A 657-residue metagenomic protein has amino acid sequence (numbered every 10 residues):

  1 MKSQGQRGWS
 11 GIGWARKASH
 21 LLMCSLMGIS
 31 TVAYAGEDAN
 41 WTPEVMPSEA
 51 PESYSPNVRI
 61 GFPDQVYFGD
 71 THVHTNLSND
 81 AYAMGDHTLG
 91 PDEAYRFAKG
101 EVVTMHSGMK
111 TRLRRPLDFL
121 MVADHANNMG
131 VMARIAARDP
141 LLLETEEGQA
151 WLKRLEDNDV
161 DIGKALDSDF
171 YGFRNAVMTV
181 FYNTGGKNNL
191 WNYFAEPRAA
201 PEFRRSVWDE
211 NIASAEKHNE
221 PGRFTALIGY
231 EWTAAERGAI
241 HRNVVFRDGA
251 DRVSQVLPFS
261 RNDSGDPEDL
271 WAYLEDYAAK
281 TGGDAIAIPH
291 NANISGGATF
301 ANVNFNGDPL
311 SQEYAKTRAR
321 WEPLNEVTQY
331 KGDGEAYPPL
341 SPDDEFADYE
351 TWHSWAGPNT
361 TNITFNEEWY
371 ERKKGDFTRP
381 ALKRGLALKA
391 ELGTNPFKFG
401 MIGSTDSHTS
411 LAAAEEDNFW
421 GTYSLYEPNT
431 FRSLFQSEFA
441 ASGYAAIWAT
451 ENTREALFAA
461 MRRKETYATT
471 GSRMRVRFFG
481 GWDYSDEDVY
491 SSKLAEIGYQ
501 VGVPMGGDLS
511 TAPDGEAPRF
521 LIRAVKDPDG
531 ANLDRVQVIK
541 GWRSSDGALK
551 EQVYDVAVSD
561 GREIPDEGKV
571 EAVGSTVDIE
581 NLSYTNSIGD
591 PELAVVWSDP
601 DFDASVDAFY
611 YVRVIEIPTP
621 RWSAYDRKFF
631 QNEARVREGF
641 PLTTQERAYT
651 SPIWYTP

Functional and structural regions predicted by a protein language model:
K2-Y34: Gram-negative bacterial Sec-dependent N-terminal signal peptides
G36-P91, Y95-A98, V102-K153, P197-A200 (+4 more regions): C-terminal functional module detector
V73-L77, G186-Y193, D248, F439: Surface-exposed beta-strand-to-loop junctions that form interaction patches on eukaryotic regulatory domains
K99, W151, D157, S260-S264: Aromatic/His-enriched, Gly/Pro-containing loop or helix-boundary segments that lie immediately adjacent to catalytic
M121, A126-N127, K164-L166, F170-T225: Long, well-ordered early-domain segments
E147-N189, I564-S575, I579-L582: Low-complexity, serine/threonine/proline-enriched polar segments
R198-R205, K217-P221, T233, I240 (+3 more regions): A conserved hydrophobic secondary-structure block that centers on an alpha-helix together with its immediately flanking
D266-Y277, I294: Short loop/hinge segments at the start of secondary-structure elements
